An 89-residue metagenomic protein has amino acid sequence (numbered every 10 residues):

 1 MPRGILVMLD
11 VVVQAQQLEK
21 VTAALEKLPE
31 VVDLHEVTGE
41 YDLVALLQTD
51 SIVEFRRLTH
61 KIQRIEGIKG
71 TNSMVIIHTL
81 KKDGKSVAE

Functional and structural regions predicted by a protein language model:
M1-E89: A compositional/biophysical signature of low hydrophobicity enriched in polar/charged and small residues
